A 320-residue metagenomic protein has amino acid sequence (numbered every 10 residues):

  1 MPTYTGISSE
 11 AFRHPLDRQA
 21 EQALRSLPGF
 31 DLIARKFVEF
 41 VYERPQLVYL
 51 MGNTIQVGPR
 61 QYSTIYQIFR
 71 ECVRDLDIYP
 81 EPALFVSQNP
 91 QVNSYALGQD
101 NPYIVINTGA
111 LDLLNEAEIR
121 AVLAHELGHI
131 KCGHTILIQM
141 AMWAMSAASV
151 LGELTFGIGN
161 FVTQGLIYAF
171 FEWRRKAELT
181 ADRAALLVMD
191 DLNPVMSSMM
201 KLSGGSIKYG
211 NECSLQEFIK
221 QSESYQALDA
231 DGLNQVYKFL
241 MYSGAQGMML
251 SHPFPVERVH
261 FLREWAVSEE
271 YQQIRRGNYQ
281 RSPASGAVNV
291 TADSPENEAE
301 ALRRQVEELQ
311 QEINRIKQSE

Functional and structural regions predicted by a protein language model:
M1-D100, S206, Q272, R276 (+1 more regions): Hydrophobic or amphipathic, alpha-helical segments that drive membrane association/targeting
G29, V86-S94, L166, L186-G286: Active-site-proximal gating segments in proteases and membrane effectors
Q56-R60, V105-A121, A169-R175: Short pre-active-site segment immediately N-terminal to the catalytic Zn-binding motif
F69, I106, H125, A181 (+1 more regions): Divalent metal-coordination and catalytic microenvironments
F69-V73, R174-M196: An active-site-proximal "capping" alpha-helix that borders the catalytic cofactor pocket
L114, L123-C132, T180, A184: Active-site His/Glu-centered metal-binding helix of metallohydrolases
L127-S146, E153: Catalytic Zn2+-binding segment of zinc metalloproteases
S146-E178, A185-V188: Post-HExxH zinc-binding segment in Zn-dependent metallohydrolases
